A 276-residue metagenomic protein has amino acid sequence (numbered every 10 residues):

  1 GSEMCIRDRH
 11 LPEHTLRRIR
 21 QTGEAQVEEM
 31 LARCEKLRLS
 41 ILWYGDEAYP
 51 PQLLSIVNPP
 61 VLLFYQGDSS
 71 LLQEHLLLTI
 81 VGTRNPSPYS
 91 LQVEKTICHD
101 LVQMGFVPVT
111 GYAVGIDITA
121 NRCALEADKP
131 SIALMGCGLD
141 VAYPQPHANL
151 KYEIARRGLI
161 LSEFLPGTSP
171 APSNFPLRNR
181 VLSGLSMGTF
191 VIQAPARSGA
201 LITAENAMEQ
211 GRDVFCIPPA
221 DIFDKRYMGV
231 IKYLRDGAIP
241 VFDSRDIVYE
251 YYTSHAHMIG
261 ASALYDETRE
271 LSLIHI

Functional and structural regions predicted by a protein language model:
G1-E3, R7-E47: Short, small/acidic-rich helices and loops at N termini and domain boundaries of DNA replication/processing enzymes
I41-L273: Glycine-biased, small-residue-rich flexible motifs in mid-sequence functional cores and linkers
I276: Calmodulin-binding IQ motif helices
